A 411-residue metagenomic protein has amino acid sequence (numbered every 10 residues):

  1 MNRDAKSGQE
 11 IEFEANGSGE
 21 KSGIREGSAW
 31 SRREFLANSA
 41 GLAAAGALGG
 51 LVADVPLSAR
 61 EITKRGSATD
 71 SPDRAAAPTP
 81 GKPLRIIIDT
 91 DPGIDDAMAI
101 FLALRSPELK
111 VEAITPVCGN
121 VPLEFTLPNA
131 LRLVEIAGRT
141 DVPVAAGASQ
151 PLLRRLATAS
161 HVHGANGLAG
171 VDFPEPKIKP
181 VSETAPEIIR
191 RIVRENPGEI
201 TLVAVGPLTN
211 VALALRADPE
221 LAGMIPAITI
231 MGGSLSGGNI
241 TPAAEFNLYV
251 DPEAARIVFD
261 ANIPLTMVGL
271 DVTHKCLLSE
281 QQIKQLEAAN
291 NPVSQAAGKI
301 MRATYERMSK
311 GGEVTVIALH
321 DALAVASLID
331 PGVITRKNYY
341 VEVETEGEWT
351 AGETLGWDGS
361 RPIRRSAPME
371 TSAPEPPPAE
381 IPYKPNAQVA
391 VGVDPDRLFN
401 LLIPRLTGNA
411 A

Functional and structural regions predicted by a protein language model:
M1-W30, L57: N-terminal secretory signal peptides
S28-A37, A45-D70: N-terminal twin-arginine translocation
R32-A45, G49, D396, P404 (+1 more regions): Non-catalytic terminal extensions that flank enzyme cores
L48-P56, L109, D218-P219, I263-M267 (+1 more regions): Short helix-capping/linker segments at secondary-structure and domain boundaries
S71-A75, P80-L84, F125-E195, T371-A373 (+5 more regions): Metal-dependent C-N hydrolase catalytic cores
P78-T90, D96-R132, T140, N166 (+2 more regions): Active-site histidine-anchored catalytic micro-motif
P80-P83, L102, K110, Y249-D251 (+1 more regions): Conformational coupling and interaction surfaces
V144, V258, V325: A residue-level signal for conserved active-site and pocket-lining positions in enzyme catalytic cores
